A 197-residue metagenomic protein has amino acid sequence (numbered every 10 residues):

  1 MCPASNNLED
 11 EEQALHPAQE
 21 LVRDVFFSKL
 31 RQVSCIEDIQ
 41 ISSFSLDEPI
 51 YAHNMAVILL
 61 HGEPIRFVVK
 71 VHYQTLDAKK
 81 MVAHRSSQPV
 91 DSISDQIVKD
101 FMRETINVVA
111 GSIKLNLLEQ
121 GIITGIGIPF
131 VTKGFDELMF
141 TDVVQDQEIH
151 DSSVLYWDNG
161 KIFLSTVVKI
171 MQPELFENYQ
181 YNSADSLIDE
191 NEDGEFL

Functional and structural regions predicted by a protein language model:
M1-L197: N-terminal auxiliary interaction/assembly segments of multi-subunit proteins
